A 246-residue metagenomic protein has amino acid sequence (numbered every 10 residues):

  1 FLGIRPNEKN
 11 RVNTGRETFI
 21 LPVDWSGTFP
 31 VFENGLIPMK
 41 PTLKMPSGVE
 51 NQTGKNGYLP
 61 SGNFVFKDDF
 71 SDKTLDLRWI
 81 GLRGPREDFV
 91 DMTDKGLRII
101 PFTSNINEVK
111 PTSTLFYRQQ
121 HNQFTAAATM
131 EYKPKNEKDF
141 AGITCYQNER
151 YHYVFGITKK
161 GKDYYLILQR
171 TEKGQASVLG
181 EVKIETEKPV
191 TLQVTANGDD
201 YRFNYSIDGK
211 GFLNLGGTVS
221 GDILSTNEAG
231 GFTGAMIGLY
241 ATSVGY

Functional and structural regions predicted by a protein language model:
F1-Y246: Carbohydrate-active catalytic/glycan-binding domains of CAZyme proteins, especially the secreted or lumenal ectodomains
